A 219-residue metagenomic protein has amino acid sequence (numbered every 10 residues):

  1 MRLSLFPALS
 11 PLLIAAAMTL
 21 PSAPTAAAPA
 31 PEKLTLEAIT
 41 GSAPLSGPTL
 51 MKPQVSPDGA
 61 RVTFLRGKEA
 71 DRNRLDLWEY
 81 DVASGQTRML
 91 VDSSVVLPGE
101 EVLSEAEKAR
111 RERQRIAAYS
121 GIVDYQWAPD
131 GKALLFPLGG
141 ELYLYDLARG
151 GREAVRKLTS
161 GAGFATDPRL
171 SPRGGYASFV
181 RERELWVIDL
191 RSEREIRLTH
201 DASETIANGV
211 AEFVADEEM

Functional and structural regions predicted by a protein language model:
M1-P7: N-terminal secretory signal peptides that target proteins for export/translocation
L12-I14, M18-M219: Beta-propeller folds
